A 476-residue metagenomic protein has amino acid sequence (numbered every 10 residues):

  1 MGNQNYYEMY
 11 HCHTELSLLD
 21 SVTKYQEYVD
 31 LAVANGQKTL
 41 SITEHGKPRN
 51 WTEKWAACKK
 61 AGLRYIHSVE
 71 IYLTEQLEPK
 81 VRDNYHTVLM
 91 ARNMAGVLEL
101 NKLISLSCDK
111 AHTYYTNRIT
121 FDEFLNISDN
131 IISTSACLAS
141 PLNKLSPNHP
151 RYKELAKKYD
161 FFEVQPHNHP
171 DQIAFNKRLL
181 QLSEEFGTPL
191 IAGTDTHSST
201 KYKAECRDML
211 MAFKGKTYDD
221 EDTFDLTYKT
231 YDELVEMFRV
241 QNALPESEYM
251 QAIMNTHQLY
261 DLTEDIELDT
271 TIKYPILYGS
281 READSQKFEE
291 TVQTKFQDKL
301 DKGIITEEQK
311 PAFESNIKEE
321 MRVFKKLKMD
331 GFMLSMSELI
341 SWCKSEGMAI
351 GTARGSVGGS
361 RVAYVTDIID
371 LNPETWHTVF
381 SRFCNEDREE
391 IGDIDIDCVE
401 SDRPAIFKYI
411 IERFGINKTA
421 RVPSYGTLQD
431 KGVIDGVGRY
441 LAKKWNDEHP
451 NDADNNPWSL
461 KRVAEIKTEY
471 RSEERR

Functional and structural regions predicted by a protein language model:
G2-R476: Alpha-helical scaffold/interaction cores of sigma-54-like transcription cofactors and many family A DNA polymerases
